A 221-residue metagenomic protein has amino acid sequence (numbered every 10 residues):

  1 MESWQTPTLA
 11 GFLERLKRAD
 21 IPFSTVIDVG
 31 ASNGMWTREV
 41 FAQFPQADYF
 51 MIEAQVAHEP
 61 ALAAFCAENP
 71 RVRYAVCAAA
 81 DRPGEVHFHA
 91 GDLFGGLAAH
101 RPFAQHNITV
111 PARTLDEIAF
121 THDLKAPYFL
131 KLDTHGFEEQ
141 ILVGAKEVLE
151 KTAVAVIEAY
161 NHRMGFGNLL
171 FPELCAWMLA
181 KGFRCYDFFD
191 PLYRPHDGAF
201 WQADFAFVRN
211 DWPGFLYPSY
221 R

Functional and structural regions predicted by a protein language model:
M1-R221: Phosphate/nucleotide-binding beta-alpha loop and adjacent structural elements of enzyme active sites
